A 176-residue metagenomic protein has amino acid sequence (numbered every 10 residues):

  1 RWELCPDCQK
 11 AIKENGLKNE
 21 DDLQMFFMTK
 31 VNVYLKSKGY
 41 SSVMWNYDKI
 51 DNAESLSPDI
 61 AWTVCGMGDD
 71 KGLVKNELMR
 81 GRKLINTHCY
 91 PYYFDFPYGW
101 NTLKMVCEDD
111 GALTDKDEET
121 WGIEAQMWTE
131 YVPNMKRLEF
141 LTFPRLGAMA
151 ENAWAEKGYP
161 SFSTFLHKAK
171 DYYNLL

Functional and structural regions predicted by a protein language model:
R1-W62, M67-R80: Active-site neighborhood of glycoside hydrolase catalytic domains
K49-P58, W62-N174: Conserved alpha/beta catalytic core and glycan-binding cleft of carbohydrate-active enzymes
